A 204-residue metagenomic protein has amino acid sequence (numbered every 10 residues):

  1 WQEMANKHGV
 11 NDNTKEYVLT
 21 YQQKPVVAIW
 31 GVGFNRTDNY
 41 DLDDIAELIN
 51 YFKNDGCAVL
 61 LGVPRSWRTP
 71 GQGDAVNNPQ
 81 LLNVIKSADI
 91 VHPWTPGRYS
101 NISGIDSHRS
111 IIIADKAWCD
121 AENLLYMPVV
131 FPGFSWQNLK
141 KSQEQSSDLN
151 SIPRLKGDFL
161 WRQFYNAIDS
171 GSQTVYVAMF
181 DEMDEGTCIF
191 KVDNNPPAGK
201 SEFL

Functional and structural regions predicted by a protein language model:
W1-L204: Glycan-processing catalytic domains of CAZymes
